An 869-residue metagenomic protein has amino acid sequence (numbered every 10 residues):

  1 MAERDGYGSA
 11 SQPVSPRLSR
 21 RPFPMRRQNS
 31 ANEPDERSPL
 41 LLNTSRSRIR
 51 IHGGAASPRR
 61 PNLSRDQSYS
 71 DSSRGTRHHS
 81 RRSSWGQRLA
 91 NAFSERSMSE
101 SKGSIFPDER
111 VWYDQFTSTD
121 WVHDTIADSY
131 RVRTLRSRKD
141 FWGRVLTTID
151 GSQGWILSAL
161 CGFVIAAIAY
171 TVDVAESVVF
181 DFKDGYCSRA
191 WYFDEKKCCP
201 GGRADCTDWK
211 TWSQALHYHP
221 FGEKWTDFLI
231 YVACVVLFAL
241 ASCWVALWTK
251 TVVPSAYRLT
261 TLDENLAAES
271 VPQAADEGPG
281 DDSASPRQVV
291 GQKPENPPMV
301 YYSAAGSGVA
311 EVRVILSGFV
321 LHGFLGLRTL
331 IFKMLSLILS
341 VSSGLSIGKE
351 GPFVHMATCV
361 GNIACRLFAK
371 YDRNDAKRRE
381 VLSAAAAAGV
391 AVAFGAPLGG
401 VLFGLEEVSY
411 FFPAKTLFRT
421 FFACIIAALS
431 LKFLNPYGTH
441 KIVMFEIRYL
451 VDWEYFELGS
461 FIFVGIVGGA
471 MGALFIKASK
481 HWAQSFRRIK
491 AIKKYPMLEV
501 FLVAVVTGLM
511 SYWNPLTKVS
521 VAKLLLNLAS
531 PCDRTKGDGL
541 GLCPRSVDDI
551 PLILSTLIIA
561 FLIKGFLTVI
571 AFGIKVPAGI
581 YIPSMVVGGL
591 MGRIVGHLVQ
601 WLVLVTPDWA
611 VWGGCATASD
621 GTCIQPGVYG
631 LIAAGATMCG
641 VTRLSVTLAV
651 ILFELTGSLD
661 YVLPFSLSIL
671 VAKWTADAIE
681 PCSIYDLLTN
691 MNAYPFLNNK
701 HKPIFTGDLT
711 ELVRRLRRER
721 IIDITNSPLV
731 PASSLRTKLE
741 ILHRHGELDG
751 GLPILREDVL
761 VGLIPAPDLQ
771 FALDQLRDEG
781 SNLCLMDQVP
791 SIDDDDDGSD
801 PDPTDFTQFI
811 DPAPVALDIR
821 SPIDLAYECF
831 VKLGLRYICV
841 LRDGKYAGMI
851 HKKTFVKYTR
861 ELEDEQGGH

Functional and structural regions predicted by a protein language model:
A2-D811, R836-I838, D843, K853-V856 (+1 more regions): Alpha-helical transmembrane segments and immediately membrane-proximal extracytoplasmic
I810-D811, V815-R820, L825: C-terminal accessory/binding modules appended to enzymatic or scaffolding proteins
P822-A826, V831-L835: Structured, soluble regulatory/oligomerization domains located on the cytosolic or IMS-facing side of membrane proteins
M849: Short, glycine/charged-rich "phosphate-handling" switch motifs in NTP-dependent and phosphotransfer domains
